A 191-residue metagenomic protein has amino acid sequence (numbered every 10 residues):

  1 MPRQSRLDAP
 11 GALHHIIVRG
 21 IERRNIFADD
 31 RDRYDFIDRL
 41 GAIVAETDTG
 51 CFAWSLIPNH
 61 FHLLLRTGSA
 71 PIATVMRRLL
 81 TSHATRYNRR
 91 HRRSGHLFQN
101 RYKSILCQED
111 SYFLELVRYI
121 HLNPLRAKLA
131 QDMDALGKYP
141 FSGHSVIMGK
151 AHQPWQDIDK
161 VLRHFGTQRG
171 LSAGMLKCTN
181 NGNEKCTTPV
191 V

Functional and structural regions predicted by a protein language model:
M1-P58, R66-V191: Short Pro-Cys-Gly-centered "Cys-loop" motif that presents a nucleophilic cysteine in a tight turn
